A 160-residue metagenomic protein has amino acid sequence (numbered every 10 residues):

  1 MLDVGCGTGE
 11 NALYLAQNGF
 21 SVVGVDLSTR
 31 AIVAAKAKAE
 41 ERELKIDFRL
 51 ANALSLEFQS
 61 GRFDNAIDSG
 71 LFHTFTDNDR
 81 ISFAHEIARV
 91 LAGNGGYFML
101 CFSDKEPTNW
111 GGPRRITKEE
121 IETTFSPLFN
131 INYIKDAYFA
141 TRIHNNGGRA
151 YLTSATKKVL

Functional and structural regions predicted by a protein language model:
M1-F58, F75-V90, G95-L160: Class I (Rossmann-like) S-adenosyl-L-methionine-dependent methyltransferase catalytic domain, capturing the SAM-binding
F58-A66: A short acidic, Gly/Pro-enriched loop at the edge of an enzyme's catalytic core that lines a small-molecule cofactor
G70-T74: Short catalytic micro-motifs in class I SAM-dependent methyltransferases
